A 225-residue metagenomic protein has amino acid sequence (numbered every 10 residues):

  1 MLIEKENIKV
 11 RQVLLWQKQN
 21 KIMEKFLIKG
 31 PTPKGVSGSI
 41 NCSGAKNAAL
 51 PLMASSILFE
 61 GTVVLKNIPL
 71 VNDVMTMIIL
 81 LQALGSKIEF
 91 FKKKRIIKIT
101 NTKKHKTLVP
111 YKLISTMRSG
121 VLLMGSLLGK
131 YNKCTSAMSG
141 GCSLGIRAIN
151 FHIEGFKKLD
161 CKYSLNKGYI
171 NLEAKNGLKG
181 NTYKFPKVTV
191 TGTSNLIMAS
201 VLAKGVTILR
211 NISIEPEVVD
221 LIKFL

Functional and structural regions predicted by a protein language model:
R11-L225: Structural preference for solvent-exposed beta-strand-turn elements and adjacent flexible terminal/loop segments within
